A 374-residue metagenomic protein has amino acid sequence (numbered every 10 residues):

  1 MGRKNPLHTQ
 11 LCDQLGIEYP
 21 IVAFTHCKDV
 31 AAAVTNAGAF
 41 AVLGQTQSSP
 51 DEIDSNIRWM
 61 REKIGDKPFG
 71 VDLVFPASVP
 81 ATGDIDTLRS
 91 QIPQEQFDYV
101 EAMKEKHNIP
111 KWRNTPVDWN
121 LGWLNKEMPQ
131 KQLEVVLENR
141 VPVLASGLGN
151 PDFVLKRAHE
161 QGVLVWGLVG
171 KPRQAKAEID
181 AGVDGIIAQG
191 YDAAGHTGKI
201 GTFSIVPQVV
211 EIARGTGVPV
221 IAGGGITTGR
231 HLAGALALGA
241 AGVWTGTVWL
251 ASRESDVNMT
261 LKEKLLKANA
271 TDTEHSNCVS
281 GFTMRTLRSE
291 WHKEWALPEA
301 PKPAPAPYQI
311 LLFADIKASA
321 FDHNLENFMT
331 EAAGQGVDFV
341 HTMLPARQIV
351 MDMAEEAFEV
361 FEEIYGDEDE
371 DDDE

Functional and structural regions predicted by a protein language model:
M1-Q10, G366-E374: Basic/polar N-terminal segments that are highly enriched at the extreme N-terminus, encompassing both cleavable
G2-T216: Active-site entrance/lid segments in N-terminal catalytic domains of soluble metabolic enzymes
T87-Y99, K199-I221, T227-E374: Conserved active-site-proximal phosphate/metal-binding subdomains
